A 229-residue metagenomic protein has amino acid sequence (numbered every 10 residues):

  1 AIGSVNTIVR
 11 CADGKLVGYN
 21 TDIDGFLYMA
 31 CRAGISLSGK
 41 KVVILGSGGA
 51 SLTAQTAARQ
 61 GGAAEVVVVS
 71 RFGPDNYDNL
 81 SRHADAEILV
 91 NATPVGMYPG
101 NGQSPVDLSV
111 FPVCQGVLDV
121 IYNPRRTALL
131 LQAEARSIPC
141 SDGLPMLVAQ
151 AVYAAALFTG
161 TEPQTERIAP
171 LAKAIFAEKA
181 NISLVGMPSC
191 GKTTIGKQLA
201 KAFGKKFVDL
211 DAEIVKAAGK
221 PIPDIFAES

Functional and structural regions predicted by a protein language model:
A1-A33, P124-R126, L130, R136 (+1 more regions): Phosphate/diphosphate ligand-binding glycine-rich loop within oxidoreductases
N20-I23, A30, I35, G39-R59 (+2 more regions): Glycine-rich adenosine-cofactor-binding loop
Q60-E65, R136-I138, A202-G204: Conserved S-adenosyl-L-methionine
D75-S141: Rossmann-like adenosine-cofactor binding region
V120-A180: Adenosine-phosphate binding glycine-rich loop
K192: Conserved lysine of the Walker
I195: Hydrophobic positions on the alpha1 helix immediately C-terminal to the Walker A/P-loop
A212-S229: ATP-dependent small-molecule kinase phosphotransfer cores that center on conserved nucleotide phosphate-binding segments
